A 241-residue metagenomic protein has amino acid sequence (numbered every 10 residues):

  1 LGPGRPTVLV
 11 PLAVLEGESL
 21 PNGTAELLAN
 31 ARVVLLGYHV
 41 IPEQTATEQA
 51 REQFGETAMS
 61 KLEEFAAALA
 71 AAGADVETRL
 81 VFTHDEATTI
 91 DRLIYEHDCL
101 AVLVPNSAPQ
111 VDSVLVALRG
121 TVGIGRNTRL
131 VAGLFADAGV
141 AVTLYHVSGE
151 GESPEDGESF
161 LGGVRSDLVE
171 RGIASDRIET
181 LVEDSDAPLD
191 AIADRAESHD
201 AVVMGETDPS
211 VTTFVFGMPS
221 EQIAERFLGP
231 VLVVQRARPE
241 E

Functional and structural regions predicted by a protein language model:
L1-E48, S113-S159, R165-I178, A187 (+2 more regions): Small/aliphatic-rich secondary-structure junction motif
G17, A58, T83, I124 (+2 more regions): A conditional alpha-helix N-cap/helix-loop micro-motif detector
A25, A50-T57, K61-A68, D156-E170 (+3 more regions): Short, aromatic/basic amphipathic alpha-helical patches
V33, A74, C99, V140 (+1 more regions): Short glycine/serine/threonine/alanine-rich loop segments
G37-G123: Structured cytosolic domains appended to multi-pass membrane proteins
E77-H84, I178-D186: Short beta->alpha junction loops
T83-L134, A196-E241: Gly/Ser-rich helix-loop-strand patches that form or flank binding pockets for ribonucleotide-derived cofactors
R165-S166, D184-A196: A short, acidic, amphipathic alpha-helical segment used as a generic capping/interface helix at domain edges
